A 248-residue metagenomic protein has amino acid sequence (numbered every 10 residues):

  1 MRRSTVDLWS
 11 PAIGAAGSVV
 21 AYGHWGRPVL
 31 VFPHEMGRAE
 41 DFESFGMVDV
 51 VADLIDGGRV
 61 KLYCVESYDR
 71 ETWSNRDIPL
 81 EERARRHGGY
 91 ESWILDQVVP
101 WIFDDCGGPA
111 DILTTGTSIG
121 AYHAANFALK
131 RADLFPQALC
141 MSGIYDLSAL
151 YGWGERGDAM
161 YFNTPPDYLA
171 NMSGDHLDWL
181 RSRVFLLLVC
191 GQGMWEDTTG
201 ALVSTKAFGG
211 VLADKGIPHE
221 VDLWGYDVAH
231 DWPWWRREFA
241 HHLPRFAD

Functional and structural regions predicted by a protein language model:
M1-D248: Non-catalytic cap/lid and distal C-terminal segments of serine-dependent acyl enzymes
